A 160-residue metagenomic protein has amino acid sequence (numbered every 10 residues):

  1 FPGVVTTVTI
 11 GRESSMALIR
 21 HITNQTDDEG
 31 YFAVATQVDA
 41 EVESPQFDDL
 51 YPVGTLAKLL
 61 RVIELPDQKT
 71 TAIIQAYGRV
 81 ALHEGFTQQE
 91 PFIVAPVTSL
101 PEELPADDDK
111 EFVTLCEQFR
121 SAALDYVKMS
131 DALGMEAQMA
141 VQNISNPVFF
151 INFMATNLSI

Functional and structural regions predicted by a protein language model:
F1-I160: N-terminal low-complexity, acidic/polar interaction/targeting segments
